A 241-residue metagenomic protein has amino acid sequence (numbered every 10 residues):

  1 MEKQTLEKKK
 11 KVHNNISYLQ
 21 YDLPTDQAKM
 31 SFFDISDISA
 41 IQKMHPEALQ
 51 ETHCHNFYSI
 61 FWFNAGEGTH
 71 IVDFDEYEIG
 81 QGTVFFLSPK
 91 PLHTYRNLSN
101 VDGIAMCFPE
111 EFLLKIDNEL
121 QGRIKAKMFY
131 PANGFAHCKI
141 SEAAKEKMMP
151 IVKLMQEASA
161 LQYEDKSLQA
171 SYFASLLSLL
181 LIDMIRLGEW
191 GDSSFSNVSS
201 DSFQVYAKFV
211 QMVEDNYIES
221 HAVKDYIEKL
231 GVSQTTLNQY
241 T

Functional and structural regions predicted by a protein language model:
M1-I71, D75-Y77: Generic protein-terminus/edge-of-domain signal
E2-M30, N97-L161: A hydrophobic/aromatic-rich effector-binding and dimerization subdomain of bacterial HTH-type transcriptional regulators
T69-I71, L87, H93-L98, I104: Short beta-strand His + acidic residue motifs that chelate non-heme Fe in jelly-roll/DSBH and cupin folds
F74-S88: Short acidic-glycine-tyrosine-enriched beta hairpin
G82, L237-N238: Short hydrophobic/aromatic patch on the recognition helix
E142, Q162-F173, I182-Q211, D215-D225 (+1 more regions): Short, Lys/Arg-enriched, Trp-marked, Pro/Gly-tolerant hinge/linker segments that flank
T241: DNA major-groove recognition helix of helix-turn-helix
